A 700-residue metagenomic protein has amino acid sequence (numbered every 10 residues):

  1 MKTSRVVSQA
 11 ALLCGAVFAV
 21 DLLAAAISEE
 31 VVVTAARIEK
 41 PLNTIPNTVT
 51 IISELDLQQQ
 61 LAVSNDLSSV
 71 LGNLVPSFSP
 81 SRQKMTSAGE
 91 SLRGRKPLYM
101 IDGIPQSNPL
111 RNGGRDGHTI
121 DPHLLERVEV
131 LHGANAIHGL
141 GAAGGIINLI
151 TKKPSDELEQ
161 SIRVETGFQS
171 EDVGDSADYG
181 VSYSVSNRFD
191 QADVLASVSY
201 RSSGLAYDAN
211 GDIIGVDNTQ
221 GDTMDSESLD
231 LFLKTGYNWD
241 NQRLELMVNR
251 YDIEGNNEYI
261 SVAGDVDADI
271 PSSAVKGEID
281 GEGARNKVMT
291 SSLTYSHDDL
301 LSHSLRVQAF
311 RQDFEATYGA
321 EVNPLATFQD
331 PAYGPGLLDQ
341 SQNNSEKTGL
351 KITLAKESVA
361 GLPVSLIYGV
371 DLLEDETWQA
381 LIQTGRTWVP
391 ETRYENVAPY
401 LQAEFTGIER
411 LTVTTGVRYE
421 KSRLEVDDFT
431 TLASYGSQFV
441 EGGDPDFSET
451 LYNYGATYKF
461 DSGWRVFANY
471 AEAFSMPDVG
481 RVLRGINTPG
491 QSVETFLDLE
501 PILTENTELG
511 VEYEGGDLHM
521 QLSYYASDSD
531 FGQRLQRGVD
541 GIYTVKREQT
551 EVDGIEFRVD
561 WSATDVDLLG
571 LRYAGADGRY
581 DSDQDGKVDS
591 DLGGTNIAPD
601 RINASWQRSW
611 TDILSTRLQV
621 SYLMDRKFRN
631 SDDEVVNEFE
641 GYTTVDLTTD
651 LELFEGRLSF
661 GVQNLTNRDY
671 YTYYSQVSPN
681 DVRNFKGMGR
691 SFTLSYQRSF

Functional and structural regions predicted by a protein language model:
T34, S68-N108, E126: Extracytoplasmic beta-strand/coil segments of soluble accessory domains associated with Gram-negative outer-membrane
I104-H132, Y183: Short acidic/polar hinge/loop motifs at secondary-structure boundaries that mediate gating or recognition
I120-R163, S699: A beta-strand signature from Gram-negative outer-membrane beta-barrel systems, especially the internal plug domain
R163, I408-E409, V413, K421-S422 (+4 more regions): Gram-negative outer-membrane beta-barrel transporters
G174-G204, D208, D212-E258, K287-S296 (+3 more regions): Transmembrane beta-barrel wall of Gram-negative outer-membrane proteins
Y207, D222-S228, R243-L293, D298 (+2 more regions): Flexible loop and strand-edge segments within Gram-negative outer membrane beta-barrel domains
N210, F474, M624-S631, D650-F700: C-terminal beta-signal and adjacent terminal beta-strands/loops of Gram-negative outer-membrane beta-barrel proteins
S296, S304-N323, T457-K459, R465-P477 (+6 more regions): Membrane-embedded beta-barrel scaffold of Gram-negative outer-membrane proteins
